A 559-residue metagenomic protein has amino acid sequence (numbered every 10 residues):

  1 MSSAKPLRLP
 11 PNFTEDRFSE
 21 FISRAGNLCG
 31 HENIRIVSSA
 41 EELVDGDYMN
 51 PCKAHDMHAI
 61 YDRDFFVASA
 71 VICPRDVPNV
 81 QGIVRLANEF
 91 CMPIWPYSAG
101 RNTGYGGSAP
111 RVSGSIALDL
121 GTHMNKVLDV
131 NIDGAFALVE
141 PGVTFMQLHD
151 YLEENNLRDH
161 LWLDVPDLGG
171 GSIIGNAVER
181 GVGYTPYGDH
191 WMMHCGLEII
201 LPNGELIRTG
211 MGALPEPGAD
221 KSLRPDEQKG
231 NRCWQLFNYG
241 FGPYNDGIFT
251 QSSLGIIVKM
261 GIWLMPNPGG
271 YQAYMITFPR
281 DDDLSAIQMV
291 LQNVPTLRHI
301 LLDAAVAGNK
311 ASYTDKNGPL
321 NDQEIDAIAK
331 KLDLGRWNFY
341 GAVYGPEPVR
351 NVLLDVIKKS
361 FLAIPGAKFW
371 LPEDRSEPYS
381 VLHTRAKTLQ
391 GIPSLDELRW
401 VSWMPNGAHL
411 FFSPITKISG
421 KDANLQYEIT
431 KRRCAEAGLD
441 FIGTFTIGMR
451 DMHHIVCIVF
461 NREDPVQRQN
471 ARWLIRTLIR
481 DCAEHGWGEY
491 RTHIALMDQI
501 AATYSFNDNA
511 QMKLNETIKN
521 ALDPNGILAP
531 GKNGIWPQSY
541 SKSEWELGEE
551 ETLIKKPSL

Functional and structural regions predicted by a protein language model:
S2-D16, E20-S23, H31, I60-A70 (+5 more regions): Conserved glycine-rich FAD pyrophosphate-binding loop
R24-A59: Conserved oxyanion/phosphate-binding beta-strand-loop segments in alpha/beta enzyme cores
I34-S39, C73, I94-S98, L118-L120 (+9 more regions): General beta-strand structural signal in soluble alpha/beta enzymes
L43, N79-V80, N102-G106, F145-Q147 (+13 more regions): Flexible loop/turn segments at secondary-structure boundaries
A54-D64, S108-T144, G183-P186, L264-M265: Glycine-/small-residue-rich beta-strand-loop submotif within the FAD-binding core of flavoenzymes
D56-R63, M124-V130, M260-G269, E324-D333 (+2 more regions): Short, flexible, solvent-exposed loop/turn segments with mixed acidic/basic and small polar residues
V127-V130, V139-L291, P557-S558: FAD-binding subdomain of flavoenzyme oxidoreductases
N245, G261-I262, G270-D283, I287-L389: C-terminal cap/substrate-recognition region of VAO/PCMH-type FAD-linked oxidoreductases
